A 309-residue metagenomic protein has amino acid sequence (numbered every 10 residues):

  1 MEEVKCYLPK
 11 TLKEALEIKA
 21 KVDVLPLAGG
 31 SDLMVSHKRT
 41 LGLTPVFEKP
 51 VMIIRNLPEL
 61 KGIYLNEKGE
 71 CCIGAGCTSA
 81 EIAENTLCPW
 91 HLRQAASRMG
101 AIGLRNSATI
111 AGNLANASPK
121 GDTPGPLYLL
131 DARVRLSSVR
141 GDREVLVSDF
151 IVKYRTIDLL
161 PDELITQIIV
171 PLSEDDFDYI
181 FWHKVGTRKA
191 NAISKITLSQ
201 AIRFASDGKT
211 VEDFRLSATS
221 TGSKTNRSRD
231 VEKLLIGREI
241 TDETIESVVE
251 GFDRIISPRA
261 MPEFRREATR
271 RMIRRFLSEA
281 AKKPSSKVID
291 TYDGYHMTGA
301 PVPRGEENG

Functional and structural regions predicted by a protein language model:
M1-G309: C-terminal structural segment of proteins
